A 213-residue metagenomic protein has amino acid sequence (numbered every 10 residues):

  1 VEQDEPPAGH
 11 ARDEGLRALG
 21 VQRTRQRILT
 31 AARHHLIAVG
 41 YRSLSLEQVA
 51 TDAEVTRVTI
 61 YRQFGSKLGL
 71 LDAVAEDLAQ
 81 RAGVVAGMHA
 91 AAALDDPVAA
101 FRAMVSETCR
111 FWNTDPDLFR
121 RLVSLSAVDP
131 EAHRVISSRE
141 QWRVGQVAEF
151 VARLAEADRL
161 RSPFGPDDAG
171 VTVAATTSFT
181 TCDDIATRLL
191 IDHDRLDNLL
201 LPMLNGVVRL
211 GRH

Functional and structural regions predicted by a protein language model:
V1-V55, R62-G69: Basic, helix-initiating cap at the start of DNA-binding domains
V21, R25, A75, V105 (+3 more regions): Amphipathic, non-transmembrane alpha-helical scaffold segments
L36, L71-L78: Alpha-helical DNA-contacting segments of helix-turn-helix folds
L46, A75-A82: Short, basic, alpha-helical segments at the C-terminal edge of helix-turn-helix-like DNA-binding modules
F64, S124-D129, F179: Short helix-capping/turn signature of helix-turn-helix
A73, A86-T114, G170: Hydrophobic alpha-helical connector segments
R110-V123, E131-A157, D167-V171, P202-R209: Amphipathic alpha-helical packing segments from all-alpha helical-bundle domains
A155-M203, G211-H213: Hydrophobic/aromatic-rich alpha-helical bundle segments in the mid-to-C-terminal region
